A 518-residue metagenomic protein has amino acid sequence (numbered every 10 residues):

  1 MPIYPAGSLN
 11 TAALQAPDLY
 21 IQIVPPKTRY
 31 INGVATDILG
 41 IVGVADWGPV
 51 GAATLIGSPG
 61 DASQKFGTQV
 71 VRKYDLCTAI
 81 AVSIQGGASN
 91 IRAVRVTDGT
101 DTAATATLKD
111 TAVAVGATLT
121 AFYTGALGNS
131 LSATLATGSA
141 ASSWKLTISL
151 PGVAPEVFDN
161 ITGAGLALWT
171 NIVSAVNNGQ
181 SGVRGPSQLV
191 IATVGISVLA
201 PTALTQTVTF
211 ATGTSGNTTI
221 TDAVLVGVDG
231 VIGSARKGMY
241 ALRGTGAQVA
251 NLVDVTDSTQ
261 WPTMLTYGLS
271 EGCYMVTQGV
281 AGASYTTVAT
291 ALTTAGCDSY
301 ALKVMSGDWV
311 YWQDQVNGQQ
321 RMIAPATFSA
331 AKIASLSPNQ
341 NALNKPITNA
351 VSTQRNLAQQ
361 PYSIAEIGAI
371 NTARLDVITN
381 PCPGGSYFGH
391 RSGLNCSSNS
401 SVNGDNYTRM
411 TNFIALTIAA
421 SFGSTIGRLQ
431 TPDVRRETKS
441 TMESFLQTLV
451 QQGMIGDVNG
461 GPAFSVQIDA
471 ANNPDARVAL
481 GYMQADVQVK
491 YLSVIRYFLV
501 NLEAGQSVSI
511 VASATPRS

Functional and structural regions predicted by a protein language model:
M1-T438, F445-T448, Q452-A471, V478 (+1 more regions): A glycine- and small-residue-enriched flexible loop/hinge signal that marks low-structured segments
A471-S518: C-terminal edge-of-domain segments
